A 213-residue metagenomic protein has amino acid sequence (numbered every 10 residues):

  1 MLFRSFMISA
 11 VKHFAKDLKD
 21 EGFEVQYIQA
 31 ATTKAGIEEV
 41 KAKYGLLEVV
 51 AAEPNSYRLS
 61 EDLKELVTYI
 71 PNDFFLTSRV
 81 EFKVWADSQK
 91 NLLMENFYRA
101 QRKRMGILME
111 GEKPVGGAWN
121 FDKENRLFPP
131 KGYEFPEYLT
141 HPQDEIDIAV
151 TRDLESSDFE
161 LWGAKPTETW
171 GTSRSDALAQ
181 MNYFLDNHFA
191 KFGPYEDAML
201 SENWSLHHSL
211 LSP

Functional and structural regions predicted by a protein language model:
F6-D17: Basic, amphipathic alpha-helical patches used to engage nucleic acids or provide basic targeting signals, exemplified
F23: Short phosphate-binding/catalytic loops that engage adenosine nucleotides
Q26-K34: Short beta->alpha junction loops
Q29, E53-N55, L185: Short, flexible loop/turn elements at secondary-structure junctions
A35-W170: Beta-rich, aromatic/charged-enriched effector core domains that present basic-aromatic interfaces for binding
D176-P213: Gly/Thr-rich phosphate-binding loop signature of adenosyl cofactor/nucleotide-binding cores
